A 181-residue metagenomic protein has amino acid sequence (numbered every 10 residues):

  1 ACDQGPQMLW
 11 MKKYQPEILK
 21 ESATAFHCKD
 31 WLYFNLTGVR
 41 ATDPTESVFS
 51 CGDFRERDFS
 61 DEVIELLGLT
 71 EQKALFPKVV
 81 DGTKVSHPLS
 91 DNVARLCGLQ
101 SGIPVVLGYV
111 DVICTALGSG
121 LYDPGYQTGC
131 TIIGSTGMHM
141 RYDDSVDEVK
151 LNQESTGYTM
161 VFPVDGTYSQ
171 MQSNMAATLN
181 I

Functional and structural regions predicted by a protein language model:
A1-V110: Gly/Ser/Thr-rich active-site cleft segment
R95, G108-I181: Catalytic phosphate/nucleotide-handling subdomain of diverse soluble enzymes
